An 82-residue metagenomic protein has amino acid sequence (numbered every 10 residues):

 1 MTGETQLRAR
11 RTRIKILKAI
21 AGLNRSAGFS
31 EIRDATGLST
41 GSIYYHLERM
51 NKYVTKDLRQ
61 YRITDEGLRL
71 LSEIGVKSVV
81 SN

Functional and structural regions predicted by a protein language model:
M1-I16, T40: Short alpha-helical segments that sit at the start of domains
L17-I20, L47: Hydrophobic structural patches
I20-N24, D57: Short helix-capping/hinge SLiMs at alpha-helix to coil transitions
R25-A35: Short acidic, hydrophobic short linear motifs in intrinsically disordered regions
G37-R49: Short amphipathic alpha-helical interaction segments
N51-Q60: A short, conserved structural fragment
Q60-E66: Short, basic, alpha-helical segments at the C-terminal edge of helix-turn-helix-like DNA-binding modules
G67-N82: Conserved segment of winged-helix/HTH DNA-binding domains
